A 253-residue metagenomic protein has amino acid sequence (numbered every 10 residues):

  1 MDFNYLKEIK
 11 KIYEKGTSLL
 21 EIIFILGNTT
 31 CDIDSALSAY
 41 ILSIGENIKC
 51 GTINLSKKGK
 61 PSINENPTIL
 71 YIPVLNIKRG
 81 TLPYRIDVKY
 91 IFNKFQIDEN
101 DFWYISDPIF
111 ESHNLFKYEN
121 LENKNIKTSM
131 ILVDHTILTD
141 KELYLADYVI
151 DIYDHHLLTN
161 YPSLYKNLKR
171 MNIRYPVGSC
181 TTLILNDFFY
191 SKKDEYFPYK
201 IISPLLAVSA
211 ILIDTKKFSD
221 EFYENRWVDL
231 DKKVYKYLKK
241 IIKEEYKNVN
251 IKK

Functional and structural regions predicted by a protein language model:
M1-K253: Replace "Mg2+/Mn2+-dependent" with "divalent metal-dependent
